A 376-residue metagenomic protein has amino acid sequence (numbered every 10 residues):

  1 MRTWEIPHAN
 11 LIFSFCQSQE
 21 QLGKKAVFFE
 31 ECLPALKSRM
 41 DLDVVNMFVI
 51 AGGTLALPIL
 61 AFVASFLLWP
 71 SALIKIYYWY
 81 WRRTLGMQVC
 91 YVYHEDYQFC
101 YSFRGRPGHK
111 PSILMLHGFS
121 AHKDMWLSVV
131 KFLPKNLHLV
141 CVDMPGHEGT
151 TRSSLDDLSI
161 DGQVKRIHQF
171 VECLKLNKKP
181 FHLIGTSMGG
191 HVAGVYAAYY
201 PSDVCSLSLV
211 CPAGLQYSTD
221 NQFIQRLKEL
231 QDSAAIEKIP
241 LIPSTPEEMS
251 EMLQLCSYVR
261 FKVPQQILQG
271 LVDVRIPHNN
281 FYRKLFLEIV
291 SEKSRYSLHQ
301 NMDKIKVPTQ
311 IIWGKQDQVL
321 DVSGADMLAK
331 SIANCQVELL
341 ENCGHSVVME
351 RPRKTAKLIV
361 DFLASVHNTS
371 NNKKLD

Functional and structural regions predicted by a protein language model:
F15-C16, G23, F28-I113, K135-L137 (+2 more regions): Alpha/beta-hydrolase fold catalytic core
C32, L42, C335-D376: Catalytic active-site module of serine/aspartate enzymes centered on a nucleophile-bearing elbow/loop
P70-A72, S218-Q225, I239-K306: Conserved alpha/beta-hydrolase catalytic His-Asp/Glu region
F103-G149: Conserved HGGG/HGGXW glycine-rich cap/lid loop of the alpha/beta-hydrolase fold
V140-I184, Y200, K357: Active-site loop/oxyanion-hole signature of alpha/beta-hydrolase fold enzymes
G185, G189, A193: Gly/Ala-rich beta-loop-alpha elbow adjacent to hydrolase catalytic centers
A198-Y199, D203-S244: Flexible "cap/lid" loop of the alpha/beta hydrolase fold
I305, I311-W313, D317: Short beta-strand/loop motif that positions the catalytic acidic residue of the alpha/beta-hydrolase fold
